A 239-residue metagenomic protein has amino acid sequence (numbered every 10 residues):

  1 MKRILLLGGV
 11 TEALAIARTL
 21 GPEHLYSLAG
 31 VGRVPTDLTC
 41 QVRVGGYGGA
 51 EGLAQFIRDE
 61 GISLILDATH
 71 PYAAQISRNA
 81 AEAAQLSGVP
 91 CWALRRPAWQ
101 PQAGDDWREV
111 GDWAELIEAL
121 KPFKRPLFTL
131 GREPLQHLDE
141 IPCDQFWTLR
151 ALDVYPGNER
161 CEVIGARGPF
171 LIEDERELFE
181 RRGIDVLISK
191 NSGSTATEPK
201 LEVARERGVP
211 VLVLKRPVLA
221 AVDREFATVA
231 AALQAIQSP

Functional and structural regions predicted by a protein language model:
I4-V31: N-terminal basic/disordered segments at the start of proteins
Y26-G48, D105, N158-E162: N-terminal beta-loop-helix "entrance" segment that forms/cooperates in small-molecule cofactor or anionic ligand
C40-I57, G165-D174: Glycine-rich, highly charged phosphate/nucleotide-binding loops
V42-G48, D106-A114, R224-A232: Short acidic-hydrophobic, aromatic-tinged amphipathic segments that line or gate anion-handling sites
A54-W113: Glycine/small-residue-rich loop that forms an oxyanion/phosphate-binding "nest" at active or ligand-binding sites
A114-W147: Internal active-site segments that recognize and position negatively charged phosphoryl groups and nucleotide moieties
D139-P169: Histidine/lysine/aspartate-rich catalytic loop segments that bind and position anionic ligands
R160-V186, N191-R207, V211-R216: A C-terminal functional module that forms or caps the active site or interfaces directly with catalytic machinery
